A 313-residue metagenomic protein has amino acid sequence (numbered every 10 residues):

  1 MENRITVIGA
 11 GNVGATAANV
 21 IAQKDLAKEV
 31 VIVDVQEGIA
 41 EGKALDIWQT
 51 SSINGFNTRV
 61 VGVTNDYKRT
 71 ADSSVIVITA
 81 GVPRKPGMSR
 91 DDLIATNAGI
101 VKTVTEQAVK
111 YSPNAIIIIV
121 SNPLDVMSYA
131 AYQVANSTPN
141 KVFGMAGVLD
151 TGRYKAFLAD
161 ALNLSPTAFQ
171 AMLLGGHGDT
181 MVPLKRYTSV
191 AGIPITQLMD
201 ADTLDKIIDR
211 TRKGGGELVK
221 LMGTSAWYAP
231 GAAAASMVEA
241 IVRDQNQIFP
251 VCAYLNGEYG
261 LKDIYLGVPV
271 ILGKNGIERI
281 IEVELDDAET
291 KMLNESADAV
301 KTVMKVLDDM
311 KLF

Functional and structural regions predicted by a protein language model:
E2-I5: Extreme N-terminal starter segment of soluble prokaryotic enzymes
A10-G11: Glycine-rich Rossmann-fold phosphate-binding loop(s) that bind the pyrophosphate of adenine dinucleotide cofactors
G14-A15: N-terminal Rossmann-fold NAD(P) dinucleotide-binding loop
V35-S73, K301-M310: Conserved N-terminal Rossmann-fold NAD(P) cofactor-binding segment
I53-A115: Rossmann-like NAD(P)-binding element
S89-K155: Rossmann-like NAD(P)(H) cofactor-binding subdomain of soluble oxidoreductases
A135-K141, D150-F313: C-terminal substrate-binding/catalytic lobe of Rossmann-fold NAD(P)-dependent dehydrogenases
